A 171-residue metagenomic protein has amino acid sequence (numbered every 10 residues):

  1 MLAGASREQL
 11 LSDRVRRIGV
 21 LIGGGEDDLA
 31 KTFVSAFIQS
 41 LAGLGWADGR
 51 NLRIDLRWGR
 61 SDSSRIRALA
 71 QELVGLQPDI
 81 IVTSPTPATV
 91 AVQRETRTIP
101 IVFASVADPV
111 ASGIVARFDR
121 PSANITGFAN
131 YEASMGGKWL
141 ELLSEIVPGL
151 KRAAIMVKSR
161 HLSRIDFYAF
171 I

Functional and structural regions predicted by a protein language model:
M1-I171: Short hydrophobic alpha-helices and adjacent helix-cap/hinge residues
